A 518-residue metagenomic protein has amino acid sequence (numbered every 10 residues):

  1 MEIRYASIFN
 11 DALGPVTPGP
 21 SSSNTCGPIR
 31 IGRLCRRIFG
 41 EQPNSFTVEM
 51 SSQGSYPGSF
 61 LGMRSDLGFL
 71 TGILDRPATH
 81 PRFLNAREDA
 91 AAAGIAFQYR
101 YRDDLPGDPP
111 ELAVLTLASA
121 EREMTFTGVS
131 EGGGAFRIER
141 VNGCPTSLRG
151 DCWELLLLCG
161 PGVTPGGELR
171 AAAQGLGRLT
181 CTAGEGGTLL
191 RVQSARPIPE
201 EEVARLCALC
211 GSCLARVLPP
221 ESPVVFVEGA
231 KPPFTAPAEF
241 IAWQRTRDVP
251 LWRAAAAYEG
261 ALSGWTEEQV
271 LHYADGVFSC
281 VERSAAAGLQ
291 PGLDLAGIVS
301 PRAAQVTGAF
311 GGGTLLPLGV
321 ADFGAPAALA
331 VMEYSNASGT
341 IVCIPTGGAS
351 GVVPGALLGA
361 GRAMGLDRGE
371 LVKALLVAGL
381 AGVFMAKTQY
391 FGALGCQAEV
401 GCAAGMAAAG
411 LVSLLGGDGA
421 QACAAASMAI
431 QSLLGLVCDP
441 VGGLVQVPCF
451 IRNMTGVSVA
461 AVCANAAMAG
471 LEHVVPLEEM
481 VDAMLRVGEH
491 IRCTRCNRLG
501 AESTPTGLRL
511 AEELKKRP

Functional and structural regions predicted by a protein language model:
M1-F9, G40-S45, L318-S335, G369-T388 (+1 more regions): Acidic-glycine-rich active-site phosphate/pyrophosphate-binding loop
L13-L34, S338-A356, C396-A403: Conserved phosphate/anionic-ligand binding catalytic regions in large, soluble enzymes, centered on
S23-F39, P161-P165, P354-L366, L411-G416: Alpha-helical support elements that line or immediately flank enzyme active sites and cofactor-binding pockets
T47-A96, L376-V412, A425, L433-V459 (+1 more regions): A structural-propensity feature for long, helix-poor, extended segments
N85-Y99, D104-P106, A404, S413-P518: Functionally critical mobile loop/hinge segments
A96-Y101, P109, A113-T116, E123-T125 (+3 more regions): Extended amphipathic alpha-helical scaffolds
T125, G143-P161, T188-L190: Short glycine-/aliphatic-rich beta-strand segments at the starts of folded cytosolic domains
G132-G134, L156-R178, E202-V203: Short amphipathic alpha-helix segments
